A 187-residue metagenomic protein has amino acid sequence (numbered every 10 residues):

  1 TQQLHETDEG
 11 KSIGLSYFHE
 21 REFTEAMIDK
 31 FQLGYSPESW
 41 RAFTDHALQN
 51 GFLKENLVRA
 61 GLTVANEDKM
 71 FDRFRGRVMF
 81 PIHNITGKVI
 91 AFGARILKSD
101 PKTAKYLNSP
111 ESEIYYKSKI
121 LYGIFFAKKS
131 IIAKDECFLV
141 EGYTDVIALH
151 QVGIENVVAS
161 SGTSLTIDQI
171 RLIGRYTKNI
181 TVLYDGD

Functional and structural regions predicted by a protein language model:
T1-G10: Conserved active-site segments centered on acidic
G14: OB-fold/S1-family RNA-binding modules
E20-F23: Amphipathic alpha-helical segments at domain termini/boundaries
A26-I28, T181: Short small-residue beta-strand/loop micro-motif enriched in glycine and branched aliphatics
I28-D29, Y35: Terminal amphipathic helices with adjacent charged low-complexity linkers/tails
P37-I180: Phosphate-handling DNA/RNA-contact segment within nucleic-acid enzymes
D185-D187: Phosphate/diphosphate-binding loops
